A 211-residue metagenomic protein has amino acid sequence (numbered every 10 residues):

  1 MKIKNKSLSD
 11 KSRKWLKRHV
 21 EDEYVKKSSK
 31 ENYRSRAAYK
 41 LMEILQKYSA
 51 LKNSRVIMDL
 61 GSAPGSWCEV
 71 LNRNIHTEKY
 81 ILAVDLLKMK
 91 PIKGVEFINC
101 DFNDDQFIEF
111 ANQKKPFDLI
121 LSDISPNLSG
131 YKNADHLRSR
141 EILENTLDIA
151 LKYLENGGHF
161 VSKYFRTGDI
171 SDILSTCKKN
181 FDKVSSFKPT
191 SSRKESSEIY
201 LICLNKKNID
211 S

Functional and structural regions predicted by a protein language model:
M1-N53: Class I SAM-dependent methyltransferase Rossmann-like catalytic core, especially the SAM/SAH-binding loop
D10, R166-S211: Class I S-adenosyl-L-methionine
L51, I75-H76, Y153-L154: A generic alpha-to-beta junction signature in SAM-dependent methyltransferases
N53-A63: Conserved class I S-adenosyl-L-methionine
R55, K79, G158: Glycine-centered, small-residue-biased loops immediately flanking beta-strands in adenine/cofactor-binding cores
P64-H76: Conserved SAM-binding loop of SAM-dependent methyltransferases across substrates and taxa, primarily the Class I
V84-S129: S-adenosyl-L-methionine
F102, K115-G157, V161, R166-S171: Mobile active-site "lid"/loop adjacent to the S-adenosyl-L-methionine
